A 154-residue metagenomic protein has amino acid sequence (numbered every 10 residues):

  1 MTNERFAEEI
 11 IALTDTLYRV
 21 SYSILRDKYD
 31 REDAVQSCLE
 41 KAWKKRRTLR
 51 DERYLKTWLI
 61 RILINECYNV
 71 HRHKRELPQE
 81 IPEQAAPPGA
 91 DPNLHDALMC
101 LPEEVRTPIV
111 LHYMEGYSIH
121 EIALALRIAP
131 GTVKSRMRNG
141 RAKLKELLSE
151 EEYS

Functional and structural regions predicted by a protein language model:
M1-R19, S23, E32, R106: A short, charge-rich alpha-helical start-of-domain segment used by transcription regulators
T14, Y18, L39, P102 (+2 more regions): C-terminal flanking helix
R19, D33-E40, K44, R53-N65: Structural recognition of an alpha-helix C-terminal capping motif at a helix-to-coil junction
Y29, H120, G131: Residues within helix-turn-helix
T48-R50, R61-E80, N139: Arg/Lys-rich amphipathic alpha helix in sigma70-family domain 2
I64, Y68, L126-E150: DNA-recognition helix of helix-turn-helix
N69, K74-M99, S118, Y153-S154: Internal acidic/polar
P108-H112: A short pre-motif secondary-structure segment
